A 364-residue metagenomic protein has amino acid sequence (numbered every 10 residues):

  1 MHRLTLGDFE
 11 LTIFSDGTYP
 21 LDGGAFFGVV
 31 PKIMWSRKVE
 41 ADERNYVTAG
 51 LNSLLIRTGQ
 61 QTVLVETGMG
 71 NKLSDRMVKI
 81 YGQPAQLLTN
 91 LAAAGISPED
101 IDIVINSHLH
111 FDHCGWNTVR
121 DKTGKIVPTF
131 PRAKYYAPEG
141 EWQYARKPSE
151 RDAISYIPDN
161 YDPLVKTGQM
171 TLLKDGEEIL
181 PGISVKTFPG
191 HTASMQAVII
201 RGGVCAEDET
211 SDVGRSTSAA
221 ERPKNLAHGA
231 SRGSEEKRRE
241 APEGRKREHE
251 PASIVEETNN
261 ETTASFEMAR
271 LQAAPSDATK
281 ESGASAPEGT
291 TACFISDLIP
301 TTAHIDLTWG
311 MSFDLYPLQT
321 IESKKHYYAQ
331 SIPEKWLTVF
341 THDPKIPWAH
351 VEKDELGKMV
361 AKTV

Functional and structural regions predicted by a protein language model:
H2-A94, Q196-D208, E267, L271 (+2 more regions): Conserved beta-strand hairpin/beta-sheet module of binuclear metal-dependent hydrolase folds, prominently
D16-T18, T67-G70, L109, G140-E141 (+3 more regions): Active-site metal-binding loops of divalent metal-dependent hydrolases
V63-V65, I105, Y135, A292-F294 (+1 more regions): Residue-level marker for buried hydrophobic side chains located in beta-strands that build the well-ordered beta-sheet
V78, C114-K125, H350-V351: Metal-dependent catalytic neighborhoods of phosphoester/phosphodiester hydrolases
I80-T89, C205-D208, E288-V364: Cap/insert and terminal regions of metallo-dependent hydrolase folds
G82-I96, D100, V127-T192, A286 (+2 more regions): Metallo-beta-lactamase
I101-D112: Metallo-beta-lactamase
D102, G202-G289: Intrinsic disorder/low-complexity segments
